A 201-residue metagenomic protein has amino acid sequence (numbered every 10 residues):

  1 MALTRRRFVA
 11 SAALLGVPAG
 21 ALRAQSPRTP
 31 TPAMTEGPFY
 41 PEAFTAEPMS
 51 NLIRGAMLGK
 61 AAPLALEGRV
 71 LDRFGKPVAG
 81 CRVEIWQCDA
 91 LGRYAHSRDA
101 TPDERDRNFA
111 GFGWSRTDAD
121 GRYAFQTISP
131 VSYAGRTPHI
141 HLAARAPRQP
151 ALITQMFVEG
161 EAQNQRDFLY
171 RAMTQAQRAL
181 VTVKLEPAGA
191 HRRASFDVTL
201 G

Functional and structural regions predicted by a protein language model:
M1-V17: N-terminal secretory signal peptides and thylakoid transit peptides that target proteins across membranes
A10-S11, P18, T101, T174: Serine/threonine-rich low-complexity intrinsically disordered regions
A21-R23: Sec/Tat signal peptide C-region and signal peptidase I cleavage site
Q25-G201: Beta-strand-dominated extracellular/periplasmic modules and repeats in secreted or surface-exposed proteins
